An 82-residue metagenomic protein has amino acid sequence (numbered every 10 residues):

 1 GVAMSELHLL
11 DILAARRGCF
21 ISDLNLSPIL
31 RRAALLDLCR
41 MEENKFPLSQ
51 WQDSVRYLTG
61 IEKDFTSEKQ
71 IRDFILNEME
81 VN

Functional and structural regions predicted by a protein language model:
V2-R32: Negatively charged, low-complexity tracts enriched in Asp/Glu with abundant Ser/Thr
E6, L48-W51, E68, R72: Short runs of predominantly hydrophobic/aromatic residues within well-ordered alpha helices that form helix-helix
S22-R40, I75, M79-E80: A short, compositionally biased N-terminal segment around positions ~18-40 that is enriched in charged/polar residues
D23-P28, N44, L48, D64-E68: Alpha-helix N-cap/helix-initiation sites
R40-T59: Short aromatic-glycine-(Arg/Gly/Cys) micro-motifs in beta-strand/loop hairpins
T59-N82: Short, compact, well-ordered microdomains
